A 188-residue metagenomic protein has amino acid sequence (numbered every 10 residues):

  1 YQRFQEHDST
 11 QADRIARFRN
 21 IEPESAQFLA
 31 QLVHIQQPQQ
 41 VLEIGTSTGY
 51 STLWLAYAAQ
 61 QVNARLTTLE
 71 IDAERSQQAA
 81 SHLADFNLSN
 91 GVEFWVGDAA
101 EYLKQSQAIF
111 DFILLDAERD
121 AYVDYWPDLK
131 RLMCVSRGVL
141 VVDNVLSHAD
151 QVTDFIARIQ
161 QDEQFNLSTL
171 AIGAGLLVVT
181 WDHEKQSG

Functional and structural regions predicted by a protein language model:
Y1-F112, R119-V141, V145-G188: A short alpha-helical cap/connector motif
